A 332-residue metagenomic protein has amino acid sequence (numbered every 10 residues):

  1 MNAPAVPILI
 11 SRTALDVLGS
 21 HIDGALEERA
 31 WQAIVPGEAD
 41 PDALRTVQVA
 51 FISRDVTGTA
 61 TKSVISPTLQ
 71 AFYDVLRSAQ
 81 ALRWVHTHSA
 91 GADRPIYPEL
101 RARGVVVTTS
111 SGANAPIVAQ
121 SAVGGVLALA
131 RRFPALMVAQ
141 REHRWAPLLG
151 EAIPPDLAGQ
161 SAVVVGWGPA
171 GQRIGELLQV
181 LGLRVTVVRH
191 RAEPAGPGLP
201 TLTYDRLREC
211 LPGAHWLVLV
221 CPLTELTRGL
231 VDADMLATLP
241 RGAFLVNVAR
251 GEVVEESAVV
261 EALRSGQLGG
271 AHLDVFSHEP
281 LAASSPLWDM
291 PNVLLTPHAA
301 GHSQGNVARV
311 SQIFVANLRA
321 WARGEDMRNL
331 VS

Functional and structural regions predicted by a protein language model:
M1-V106: An N-terminal-biased, well-structured beta-alpha scaffold segment characteristic of Rossmann-like dinucleotide-binding
A5, L82, A158-S161, A233 (+1 more regions): Phosphate-coordination loops involved in phosphoryl transfer and adenosine-cofactor binding
I52-R54, S89, L219-P222, V248-A249 (+1 more regions): Glycine-rich, N-terminal phosphate-binding loop of Rossmann-like dinucleotide-binding domains
V105, S111-S161, R173-E176: Phosphate-binding beta-alpha-beta segment of Rossmann-like dinucleotide-binding domains, i.e., the NAD(P)
T108-S121, A135-A139, E151-I153, S277-S332: C-terminal helix-to-coil terminal segments
G166-G168: Glycine-rich Rossmann-fold phosphate-binding loop(s) that bind the pyrophosphate of adenine dinucleotide cofactors
V180-P197: NAD(P)-binding Rossmann-fold cofactor-contacting core
A192-P286: Rossmann-like adenosine-cofactor binding region
